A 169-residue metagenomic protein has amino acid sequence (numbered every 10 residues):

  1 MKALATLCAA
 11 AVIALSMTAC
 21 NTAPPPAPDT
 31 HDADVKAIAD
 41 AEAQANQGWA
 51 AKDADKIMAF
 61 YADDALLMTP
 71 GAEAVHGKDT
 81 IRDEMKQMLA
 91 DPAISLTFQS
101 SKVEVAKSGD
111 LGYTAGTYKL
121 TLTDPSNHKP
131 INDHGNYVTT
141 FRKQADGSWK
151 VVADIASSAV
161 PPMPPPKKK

Functional and structural regions predicted by a protein language model:
M1-A9: Bacterial N-terminal signal peptides that target proteins for export
C20-A59, L66-K169: A beta-strand edge to alpha-helix "cap/lid" segment located at domain peripheries
